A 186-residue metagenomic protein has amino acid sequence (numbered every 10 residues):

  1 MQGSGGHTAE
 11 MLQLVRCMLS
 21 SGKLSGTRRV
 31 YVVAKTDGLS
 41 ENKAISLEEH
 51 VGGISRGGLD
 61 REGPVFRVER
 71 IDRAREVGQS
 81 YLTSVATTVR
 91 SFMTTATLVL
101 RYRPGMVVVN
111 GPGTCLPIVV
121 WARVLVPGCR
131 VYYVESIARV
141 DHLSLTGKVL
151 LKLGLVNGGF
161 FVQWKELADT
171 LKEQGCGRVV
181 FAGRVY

Functional and structural regions predicted by a protein language model:
M1, G6-L24, L116-V124: Histidine-anchored nucleotide/phosphate-binding helix
Q2, G26-T87, V180-V185: Conserved nucleotide-sugar phosphate-binding/catalytic loop shared by glycosyltransferases and other
S4, K35-T36, G111-P112, Q163-E166: Helix N-cap/beta->alpha junction signal
H7-E10, L39-S40, C115-I118, H142 (+1 more regions): Short, well-ordered alpha-helical microsegments
M18-S20, E41-R61, L145-L153, T170-G177: Short, aromatic/basic amphipathic alpha-helical patches
Y81-P104: An amphipathic, basic-hydrophobic alpha-helix
P104-P127: An aromatic- and histidine-rich active-site surface loop
G128-Y186: Active-site-proximal region of nucleotide-activated glycan assembly enzymes, centered on histidine/acidic-rich loops
